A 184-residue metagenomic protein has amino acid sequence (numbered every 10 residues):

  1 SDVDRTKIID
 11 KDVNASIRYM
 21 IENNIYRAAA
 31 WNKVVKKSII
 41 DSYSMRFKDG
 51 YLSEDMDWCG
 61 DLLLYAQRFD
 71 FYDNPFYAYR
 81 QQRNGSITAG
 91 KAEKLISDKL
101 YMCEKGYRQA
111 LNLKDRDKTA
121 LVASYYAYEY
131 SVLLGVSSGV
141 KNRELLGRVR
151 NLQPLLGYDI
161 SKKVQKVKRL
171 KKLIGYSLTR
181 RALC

Functional and structural regions predicted by a protein language model:
S1-D70, Y77-K94, K114: Donor-binding/catalytic cores of nucleotide-activated saccharide and glycerol-phosphate transferases/polymerases
A30-W31, A66, F71-Y72, G85-T88 (+4 more regions): Gram-positive cell-envelope targeting signals
C59, K99, A123-Y126: Short runs of predominantly hydrophobic/aromatic residues within well-ordered alpha helices that form helix-helix
F71-Y72, A120-V122: A structural signal for short, well-ordered beta-strand segments and their strand-loop junctions that often border
F76-R83, A89-R116, V136-Y158: Catalytic core of nucleotide-sugar-dependent glycosyltransferases
R116-L121, I160-K162: Short, surface-exposed acidic
V122-G135: Amphipathic alpha-helical repeat scaffolds of TPR domains
G139-C184: Membrane-interface aromatic/basic loop that binds lipid-linked glycans or pyrophosphate carriers, typified by
